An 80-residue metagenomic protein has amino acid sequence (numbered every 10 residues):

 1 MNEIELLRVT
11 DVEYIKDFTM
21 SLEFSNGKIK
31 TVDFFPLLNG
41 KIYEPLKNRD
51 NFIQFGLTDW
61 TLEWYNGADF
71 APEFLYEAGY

Functional and structural regions predicted by a protein language model:
M1-Y80: Motif-centric detector for short Cys/His coordination patterns
